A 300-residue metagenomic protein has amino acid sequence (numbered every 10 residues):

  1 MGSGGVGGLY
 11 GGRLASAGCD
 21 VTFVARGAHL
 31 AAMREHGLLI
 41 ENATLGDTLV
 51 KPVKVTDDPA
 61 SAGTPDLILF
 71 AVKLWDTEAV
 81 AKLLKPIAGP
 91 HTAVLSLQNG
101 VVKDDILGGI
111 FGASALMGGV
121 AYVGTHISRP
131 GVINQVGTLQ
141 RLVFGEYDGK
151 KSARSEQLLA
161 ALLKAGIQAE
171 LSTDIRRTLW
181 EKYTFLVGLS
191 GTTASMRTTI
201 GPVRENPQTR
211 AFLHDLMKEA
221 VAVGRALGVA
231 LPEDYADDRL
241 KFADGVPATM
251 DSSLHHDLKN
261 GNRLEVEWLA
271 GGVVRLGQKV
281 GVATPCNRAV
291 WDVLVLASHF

Functional and structural regions predicted by a protein language model:
M1-L45: NAD(P)+-binding Rossmann beta1-loop-alpha1 motif at the extreme N-terminus of oxidoreductases
G12, S16, K82-P86, G109 (+3 more regions): Short, well-ordered alpha-helices that flank and scaffold nucleotide-derived cofactor binding pockets
A32, P86-I87, I110-G119, S128-E233: Internal alpha-helical scaffold of NAD(P)-dependent oxidoreductase catalytic cores
L38-V55, L186: N-terminal glycine-rich dinucleotide-binding loop that anchors FAD/FMN and/or NAD(P) in oxidoreductases
D47-V132: Rossmann-like NAD(P)(H) cofactor-binding subdomain of soluble oxidoreductases
L163, H214-F300: NAD(P)-dependent Rossmann-like dehydrogenase/reductase catalytic/cofactor-binding core
